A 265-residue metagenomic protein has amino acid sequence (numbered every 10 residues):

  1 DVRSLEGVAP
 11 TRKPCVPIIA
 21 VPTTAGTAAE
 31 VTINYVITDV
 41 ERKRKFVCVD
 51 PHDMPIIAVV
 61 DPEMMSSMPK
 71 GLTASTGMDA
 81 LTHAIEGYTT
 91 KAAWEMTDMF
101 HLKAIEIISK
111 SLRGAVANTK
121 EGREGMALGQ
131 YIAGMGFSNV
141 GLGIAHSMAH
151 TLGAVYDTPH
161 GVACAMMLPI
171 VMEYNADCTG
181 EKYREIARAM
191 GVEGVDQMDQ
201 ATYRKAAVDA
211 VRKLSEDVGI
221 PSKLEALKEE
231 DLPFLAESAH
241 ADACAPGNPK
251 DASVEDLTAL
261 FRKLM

Functional and structural regions predicted by a protein language model:
D1-N34: Proline/glycine-rich low-complexity loops and linkers
G26-T27, Y131-C164, D242-G247: Glycine-rich phosphate/pyrophosphate-binding beta-alpha loops
N34-V140: Carboxylate- and glycine-rich phosphate/diphosphate-binding segment that chelates Mg2+/Mn2+
L81-I85, M126-G134, M148, L168 (+4 more regions): Short alpha-helical scaffolding segments that buttress acidic/His motifs in well-ordered protein cores
A92-F100, A115-G125, V140-A145, Q197-A201 (+2 more regions): Flexible, glycine/charged-enriched surface loops at secondary-structure junctions
T151-M190, M265: Catalytic phosphate/nucleotide-handling subdomain of diverse soluble enzymes
Y183, E193-M265: C-terminal charged capping/lid subdomain of soluble metabolic enzymes
